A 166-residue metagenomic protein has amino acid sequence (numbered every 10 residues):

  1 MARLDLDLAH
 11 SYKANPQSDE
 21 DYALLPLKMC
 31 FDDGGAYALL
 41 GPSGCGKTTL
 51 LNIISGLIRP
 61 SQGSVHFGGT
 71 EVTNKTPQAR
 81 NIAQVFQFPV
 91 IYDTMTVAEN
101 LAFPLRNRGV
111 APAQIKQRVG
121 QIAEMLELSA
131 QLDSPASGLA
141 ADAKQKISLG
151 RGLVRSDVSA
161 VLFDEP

Functional and structural regions predicted by a protein language model:
M1-D33, N74-T76, G109: A short, flexible loop at the N-terminus of ABC-type nucleotide-binding domains that lies
A38, Q84, I147-L153: ABC ATPase nucleotide-binding domain "signature" region
L40-P42: The feature captures the beta-strand-to-loop junction immediately N-terminal to the Walker
S55: Helix-to-loop junction immediately C-terminal to a conserved catalytic motif
G63-E71: Conserved ABC transporter NBD signature motif
E71-T73, R106, A113-Q131, L162: Conserved ABC ATPase "signature" region
M95-P104, P135: Short coil-to-helix segment of the ABC ATPase nucleotide-binding domain corresponding to the Q-loop/switch region
P135-L139, A143: Conserved ABC ATPase signature
